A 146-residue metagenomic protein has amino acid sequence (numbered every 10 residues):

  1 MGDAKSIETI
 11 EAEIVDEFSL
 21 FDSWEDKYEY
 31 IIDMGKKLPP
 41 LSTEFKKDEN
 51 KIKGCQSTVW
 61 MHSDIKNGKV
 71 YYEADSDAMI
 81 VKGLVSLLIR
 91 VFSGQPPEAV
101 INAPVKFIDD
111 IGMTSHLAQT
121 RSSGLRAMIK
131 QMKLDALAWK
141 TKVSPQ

Functional and structural regions predicted by a protein language model:
G2-K5, D75-D77: A short, ordered amphipathic alpha-helix with a cationic face
A4-I14, L20-T58, I65-K66, K106-V143: N-terminal intrinsically disordered, cationic/polar leader segments that include organellar targeting peptides
V15, Y72, S76, H116: Conserved short-loop catalytic and cofactor-binding motifs
V15-D16, I89: Amphipathic alpha-helical segments within well-ordered protein domains
K53-G54, S76-I80: Secondary-structure capping and boundary motifs in well-ordered enzyme cores
H62-A78, I89-F92: Conserved interaction-surface patches within small, structured recognition/assembly domains
V81-S86: Short Cys/His-based metal-binding microdomains
G94-I111: Glycine-rich phosphate/pyrophosphate-binding loops and their adjacent beta-strand/loop elements at enzyme active sites
